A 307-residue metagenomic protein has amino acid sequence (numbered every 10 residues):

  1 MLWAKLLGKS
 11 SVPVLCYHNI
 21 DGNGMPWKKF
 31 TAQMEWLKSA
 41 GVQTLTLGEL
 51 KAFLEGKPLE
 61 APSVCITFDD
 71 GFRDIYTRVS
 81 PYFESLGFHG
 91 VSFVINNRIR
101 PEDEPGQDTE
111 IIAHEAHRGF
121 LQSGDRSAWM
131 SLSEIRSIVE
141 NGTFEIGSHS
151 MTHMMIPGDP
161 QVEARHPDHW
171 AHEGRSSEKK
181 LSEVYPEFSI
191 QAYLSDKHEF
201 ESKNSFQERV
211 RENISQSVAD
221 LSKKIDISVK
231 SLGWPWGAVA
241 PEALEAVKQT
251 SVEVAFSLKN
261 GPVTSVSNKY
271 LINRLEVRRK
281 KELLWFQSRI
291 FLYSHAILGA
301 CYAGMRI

Functional and structural regions predicted by a protein language model:
M1-W3, L50-K51, A128-V139, N260: Alpha-helical scaffolding within the catalytic cores of extracellular/periplasmic polymer-degrading hydrolases
L6-S10, P58-E60, E84-S85, I138-E140 (+1 more regions): Extracellular/periplasmic catalytic domains that process cell-envelope and extracellular macromolecules
L15, I20, A61-S63, E84-A238 (+1 more regions): Metal-dependent polysaccharide deacetylase catalytic core of the NodB/CE4 family, i.e., the active-site-bearing domain
N19-G22, K51-A52, G71-R73, N96-R100 (+4 more regions): Short, solvent-exposed loop/turn segments at secondary-structure junctions
M25-A61, S222-K224, L244, K248-R274 (+1 more regions): C-terminal domain-boundary segment and adjacent tail
L45-E49, C65-T67, F72-S80: Extended catalytic core of nucleotide-activated donor transferases of GT-like folds
G233-Q249: Extended, basic/helix-rich recognition subdomains
R278-I307: Extended, intrinsically disordered, low-complexity segments
